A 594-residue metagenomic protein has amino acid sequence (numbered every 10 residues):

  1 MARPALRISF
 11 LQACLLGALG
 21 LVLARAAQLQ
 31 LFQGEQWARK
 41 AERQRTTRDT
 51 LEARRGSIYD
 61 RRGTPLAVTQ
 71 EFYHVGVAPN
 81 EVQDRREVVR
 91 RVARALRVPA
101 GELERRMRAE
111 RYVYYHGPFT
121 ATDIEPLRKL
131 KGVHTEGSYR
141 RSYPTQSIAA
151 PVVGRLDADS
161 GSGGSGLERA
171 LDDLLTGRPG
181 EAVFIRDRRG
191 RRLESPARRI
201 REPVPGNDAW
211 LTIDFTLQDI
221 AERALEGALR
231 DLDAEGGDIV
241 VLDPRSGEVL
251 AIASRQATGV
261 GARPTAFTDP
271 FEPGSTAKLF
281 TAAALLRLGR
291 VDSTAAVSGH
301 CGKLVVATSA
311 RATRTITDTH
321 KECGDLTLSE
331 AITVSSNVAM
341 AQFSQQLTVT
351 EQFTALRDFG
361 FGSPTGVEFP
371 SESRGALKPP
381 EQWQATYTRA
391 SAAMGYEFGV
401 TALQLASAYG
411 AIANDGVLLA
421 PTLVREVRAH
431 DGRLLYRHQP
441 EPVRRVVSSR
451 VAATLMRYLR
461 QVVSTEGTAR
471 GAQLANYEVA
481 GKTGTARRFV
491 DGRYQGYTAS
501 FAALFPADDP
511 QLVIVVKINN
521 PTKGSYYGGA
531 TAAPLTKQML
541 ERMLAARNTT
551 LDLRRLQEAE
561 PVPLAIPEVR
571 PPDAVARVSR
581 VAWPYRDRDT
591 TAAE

Functional and structural regions predicted by a protein language model:
A2-Q36: Hydrophobic alpha-helical transmembrane signal-anchor segments
L31-F32, V77, E81, E87-V98 (+3 more regions): Small/polar-residue-rich segments within soluble enzyme cores
T50-R54, P179, D233-G237, P421: Short, small/polar residue-rich loop motifs at catalytic or cofactor-binding pockets
A53, V68-H74, A251-A257: Short beta->alpha transition motifs characteristic of CBS
D187-I200, G237-S275, F280-P521, G528 (+3 more regions): Beta-lactam-recognizing serine transpeptidase/beta-lactamase-like catalytic domain environment
L193-G237: Conserved, well-ordered alpha-helix/loop/beta-strand core segments that scaffold catalytic motifs
R433-P440, A530-A592: Short, gly/Ser/Thr-rich active-site loops of penicillin-recognizing serine hydrolases
